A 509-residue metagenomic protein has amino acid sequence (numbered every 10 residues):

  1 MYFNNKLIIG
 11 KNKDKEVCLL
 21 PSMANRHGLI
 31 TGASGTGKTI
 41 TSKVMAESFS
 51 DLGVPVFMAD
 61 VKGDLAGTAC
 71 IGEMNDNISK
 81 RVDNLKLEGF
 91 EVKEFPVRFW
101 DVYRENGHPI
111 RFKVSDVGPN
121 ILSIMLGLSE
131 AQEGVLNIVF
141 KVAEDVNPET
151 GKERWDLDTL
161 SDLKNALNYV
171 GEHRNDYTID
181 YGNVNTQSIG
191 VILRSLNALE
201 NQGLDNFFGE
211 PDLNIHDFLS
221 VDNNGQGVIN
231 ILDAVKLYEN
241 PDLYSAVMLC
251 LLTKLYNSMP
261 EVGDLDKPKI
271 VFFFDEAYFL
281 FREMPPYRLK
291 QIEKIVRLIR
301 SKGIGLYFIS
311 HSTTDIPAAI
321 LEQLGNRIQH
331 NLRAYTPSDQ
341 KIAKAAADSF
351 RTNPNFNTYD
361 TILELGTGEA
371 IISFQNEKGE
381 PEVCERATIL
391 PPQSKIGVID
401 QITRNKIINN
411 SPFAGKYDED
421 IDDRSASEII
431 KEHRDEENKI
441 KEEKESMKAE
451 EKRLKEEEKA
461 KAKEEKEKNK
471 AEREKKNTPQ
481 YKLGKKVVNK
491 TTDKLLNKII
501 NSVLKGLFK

Functional and structural regions predicted by a protein language model:
M1-E16: N-terminal pre-Walker A segment at the start of P-loop NTPase domains
N12-P21, L219-S220: Pre-Walker A adenine-sensing motif
S34, M284, T313: The conserved Walker
K38: Conserved lysine of the Walker
V44-S48, A69-E88, K294-E380: Conserved ATP-driven motor cores of ASCE-family P-loop NTPases powering translocation/secretion/packaging/pilus
A46-V56, G63-K294, I320, I362-L365 (+2 more regions): P-loop NTPase motor domains
P109-F112, L126, T361-K476: Conserved P-loop NTPase motor module
E456-K509: Long amphipathic alpha-helical segments used for membrane anchoring, targeting, substrate engagement, or oligomerization
